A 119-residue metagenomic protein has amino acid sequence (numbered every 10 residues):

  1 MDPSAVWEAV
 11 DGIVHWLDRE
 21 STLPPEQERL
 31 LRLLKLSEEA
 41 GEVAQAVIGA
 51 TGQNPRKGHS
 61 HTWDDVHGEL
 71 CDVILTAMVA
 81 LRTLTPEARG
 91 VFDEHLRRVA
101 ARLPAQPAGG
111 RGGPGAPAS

Functional and structural regions predicted by a protein language model:
M1-S119: Flexible "arm" and connector segments at domain edges
